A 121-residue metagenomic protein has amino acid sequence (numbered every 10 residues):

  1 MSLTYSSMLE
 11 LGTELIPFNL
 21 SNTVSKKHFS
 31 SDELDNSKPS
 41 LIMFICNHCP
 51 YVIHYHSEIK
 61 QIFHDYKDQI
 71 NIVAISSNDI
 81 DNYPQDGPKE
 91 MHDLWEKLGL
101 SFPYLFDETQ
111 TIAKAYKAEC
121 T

Functional and structural regions predicted by a protein language model:
M1-D32: N-terminal "domain-start" segment that seeds a small globular fold
I16, S40, C120-T121: Short loop/turn microsegments at loop-to-beta-strand junctions
K27, P50, D81: Flexible, glycine-rich phosphate/dinucleotide-binding loops and adjacent beta-alpha linkers at cofactor/substrate
S30-Y55, I59, I72: Short active-site neighborhood of thiol/selenol oxidoreductases, capturing the structured segment around
K38-P39, D68-N71, L100-F102: Loop/turn elements at helix/coil->beta-strand transitions in domains of secreted/extracellular proteins
H54-E96: Structural microenvironment flanking redox-active thiols in thiol-disulfide oxidoreductases
H92-T121: Short, internal strand/loop/helix patches that form the active-site neighborhood or redox-interaction surface
